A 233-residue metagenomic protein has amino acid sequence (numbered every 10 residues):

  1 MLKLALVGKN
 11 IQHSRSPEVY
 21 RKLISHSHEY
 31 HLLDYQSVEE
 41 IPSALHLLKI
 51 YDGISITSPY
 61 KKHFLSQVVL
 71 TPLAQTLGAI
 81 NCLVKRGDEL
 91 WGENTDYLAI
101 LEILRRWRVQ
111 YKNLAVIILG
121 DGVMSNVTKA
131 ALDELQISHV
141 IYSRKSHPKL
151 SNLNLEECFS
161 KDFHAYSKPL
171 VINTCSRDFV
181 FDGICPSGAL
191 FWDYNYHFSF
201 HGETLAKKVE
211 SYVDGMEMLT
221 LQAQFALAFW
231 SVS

Functional and structural regions predicted by a protein language model:
L2-W107, F198, T204, K208: Phosphate/diphosphate ligand-binding glycine-rich loop within oxidoreductases
K3, G53, A115, L170-I172 (+1 more regions): Structural motif
G8, G92-Y97, L104-R105, V109-I137 (+1 more regions): Glycine-rich adenosine-cofactor-binding loop
T57, I172-C175, Y194: Short, well-ordered coil/turn residues at beta-beta hairpins and beta-strand->alpha-helix junctions within
H63, R177-Y194, T204: Rossmann-fold NAD(P) dinucleotide-binding segment
Y111, D133-L135, Y166, G183-A189: Short, conserved loop/helix-junction motifs that constitute active-site signature segments in enzyme catalytic cores
Y142-P148, L153-D182: Active-site rim beta-loop-alpha module in soluble metabolic enzymes
A189-V232: Rossmann-fold NAD(P)-binding glycine/threonine-rich loop
